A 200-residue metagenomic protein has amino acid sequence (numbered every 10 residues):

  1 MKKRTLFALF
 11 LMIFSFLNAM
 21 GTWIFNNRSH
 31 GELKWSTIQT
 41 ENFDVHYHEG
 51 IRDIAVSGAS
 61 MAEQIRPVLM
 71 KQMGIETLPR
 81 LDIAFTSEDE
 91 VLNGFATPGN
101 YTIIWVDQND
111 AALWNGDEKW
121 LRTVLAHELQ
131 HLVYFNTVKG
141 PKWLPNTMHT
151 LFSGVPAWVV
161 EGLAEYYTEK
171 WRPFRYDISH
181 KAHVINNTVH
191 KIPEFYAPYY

Functional and structural regions predicted by a protein language model:
M1-T5: Positively charged n-region of N-terminal signal peptides that target proteins for export
L6-L9, N27: Short helix-onset patch at the extreme N-terminus, typifying the N->h transition of secretory signal peptides
A8-N18: Bacterial N-terminal signal peptides
I13-S15, S36, W158: N-terminal hydrophobic or amphipathic segments with adjacent small-residue motifs that include Sec signal peptides
G21-F25, I192-Y200: Pan-zinc metallopeptidase signature
G21-P156, F174: Juxtacatalytic substrate-recognition/specificity segment
Q39-F43, G162-L163, F195-Y196: A general marker of short, structured functional hotspots
I65, T137, P145-P193: Post-HExxH zinc-binding segment in Zn-dependent metallohydrolases
